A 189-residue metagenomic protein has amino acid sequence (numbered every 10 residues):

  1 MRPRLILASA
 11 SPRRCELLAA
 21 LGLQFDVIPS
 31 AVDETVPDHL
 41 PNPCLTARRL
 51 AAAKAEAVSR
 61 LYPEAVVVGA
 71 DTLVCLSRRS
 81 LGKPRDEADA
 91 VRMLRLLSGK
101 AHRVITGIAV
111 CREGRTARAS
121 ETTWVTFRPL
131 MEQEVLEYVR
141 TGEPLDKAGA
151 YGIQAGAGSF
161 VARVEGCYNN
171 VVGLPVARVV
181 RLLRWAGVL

Functional and structural regions predicted by a protein language model:
M1-L23: N-terminal beta1-alpha1 ligand-phosphate binding loop
R2-I6, D38-L189: Anionic-ligand binding patches
S9-S11, S30, S98: Short linear Ser/Thr-Pro motifs
P12, V32, R115: Short, glycine/serine-rich, charged loops/turns that create anion-binding and catalytic segments at active sites
L23-Q24, G152: A generic short alpha-helical patch detector that favors 3-5-residue windows in or near N-terminal regions
D26-V36: A short beta-strand-loop structural module common to alpha/beta enzyme folds
